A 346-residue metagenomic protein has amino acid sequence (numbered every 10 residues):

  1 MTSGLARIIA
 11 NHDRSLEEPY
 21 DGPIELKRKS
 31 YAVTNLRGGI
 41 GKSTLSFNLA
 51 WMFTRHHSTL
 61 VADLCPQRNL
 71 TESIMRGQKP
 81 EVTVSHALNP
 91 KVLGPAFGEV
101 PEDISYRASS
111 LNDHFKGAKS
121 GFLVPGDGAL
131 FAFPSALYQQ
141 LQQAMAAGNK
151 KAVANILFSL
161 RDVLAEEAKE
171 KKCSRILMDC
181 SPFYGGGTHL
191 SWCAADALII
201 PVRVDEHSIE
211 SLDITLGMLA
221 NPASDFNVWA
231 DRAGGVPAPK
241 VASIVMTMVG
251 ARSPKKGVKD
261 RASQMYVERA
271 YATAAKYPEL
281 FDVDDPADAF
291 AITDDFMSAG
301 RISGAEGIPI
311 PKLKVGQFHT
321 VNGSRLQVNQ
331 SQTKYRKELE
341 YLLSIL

Functional and structural regions predicted by a protein language model:
M1-L346: P-loop NTP-binding core
